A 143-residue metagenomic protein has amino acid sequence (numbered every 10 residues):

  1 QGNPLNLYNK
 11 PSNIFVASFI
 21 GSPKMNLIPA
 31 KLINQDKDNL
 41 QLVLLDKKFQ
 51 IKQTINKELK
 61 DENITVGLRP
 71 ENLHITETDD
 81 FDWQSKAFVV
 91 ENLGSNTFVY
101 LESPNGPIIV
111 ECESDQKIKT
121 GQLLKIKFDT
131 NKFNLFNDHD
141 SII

Functional and structural regions predicted by a protein language model:
Q1-G2, N9-N13: ABC ATPase "signature
Y8, F19: Nucleotide-binding/hydrolysis machinery
P23-I28, N34-I143: Non-catalytic connector elements of ABC transporters
